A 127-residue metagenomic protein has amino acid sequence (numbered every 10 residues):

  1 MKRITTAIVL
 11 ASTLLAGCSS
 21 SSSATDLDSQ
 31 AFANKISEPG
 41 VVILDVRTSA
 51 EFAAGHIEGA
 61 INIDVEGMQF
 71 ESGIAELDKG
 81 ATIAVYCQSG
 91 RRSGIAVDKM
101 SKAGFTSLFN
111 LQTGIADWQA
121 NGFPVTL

Functional and structural regions predicted by a protein language model:
K2-A7, T13-V41, A50-T82, R91-L127: Rhodanese-like catalytic fold shared by cysteine-dependent sulfurtransferases and DSP/PTP-type phosphatases
I43-D45: Structural scaffold elements adjacent to functional motifs in cytosolic proteins
Y86: Short, surface-exposed ligand- or partner-binding patches at beta-edge/loop junctions that are enriched in aromatics
